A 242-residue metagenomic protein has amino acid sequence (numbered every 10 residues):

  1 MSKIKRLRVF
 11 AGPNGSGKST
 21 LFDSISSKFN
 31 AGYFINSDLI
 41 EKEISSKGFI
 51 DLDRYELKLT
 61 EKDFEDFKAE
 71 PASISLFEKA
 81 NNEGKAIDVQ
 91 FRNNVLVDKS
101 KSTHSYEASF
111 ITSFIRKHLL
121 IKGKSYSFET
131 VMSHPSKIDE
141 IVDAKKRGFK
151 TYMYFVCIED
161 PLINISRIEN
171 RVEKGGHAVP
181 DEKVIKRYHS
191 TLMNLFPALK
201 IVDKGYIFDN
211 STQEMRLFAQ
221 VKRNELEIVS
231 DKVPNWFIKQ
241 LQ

Functional and structural regions predicted by a protein language model:
M1-K5, H118-L120: Phosphate-binding P-loop
L7-V9: Short hydrophobic/aromatic beta-strand immediately N-terminal to the Walker A/P-loop
P13-N14: The conserved Walker
G17: Conserved glycine(s) of the Walker
L21-F22: Post-Walker A alpha-helix
S26-I121: Conserved substrate/cofactor phosphate-moiety recognition/catalytic segment in nucleotide-dependent phosphotransferases
K146-L192: A glycine- and Lys/Arg-enriched "phosphate-lid" helix/loop adjacent to the NTP-binding pocket of small-molecule kinases
P197-Q242: NTP-dependent small-molecule kinase module
